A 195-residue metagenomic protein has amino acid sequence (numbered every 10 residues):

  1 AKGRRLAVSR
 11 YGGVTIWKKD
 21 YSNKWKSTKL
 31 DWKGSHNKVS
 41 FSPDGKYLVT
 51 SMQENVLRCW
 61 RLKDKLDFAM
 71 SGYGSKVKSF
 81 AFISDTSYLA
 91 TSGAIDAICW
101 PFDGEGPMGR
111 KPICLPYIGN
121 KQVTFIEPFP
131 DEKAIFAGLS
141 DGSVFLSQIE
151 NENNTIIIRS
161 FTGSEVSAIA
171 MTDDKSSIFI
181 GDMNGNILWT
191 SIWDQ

Functional and structural regions predicted by a protein language model:
A1-Q195: WD40-repeat beta-propeller superdomains and closely related acidic/aromatic-rich repeat-like regions
